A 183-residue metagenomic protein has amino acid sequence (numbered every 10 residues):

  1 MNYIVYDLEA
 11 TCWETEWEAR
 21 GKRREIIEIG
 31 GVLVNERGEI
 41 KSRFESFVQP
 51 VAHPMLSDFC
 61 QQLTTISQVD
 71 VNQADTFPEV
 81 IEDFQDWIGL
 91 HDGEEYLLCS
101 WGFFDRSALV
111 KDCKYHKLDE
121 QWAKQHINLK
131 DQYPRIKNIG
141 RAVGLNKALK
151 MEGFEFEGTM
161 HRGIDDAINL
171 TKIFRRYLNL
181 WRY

Functional and structural regions predicted by a protein language model:
M1-L8: N-terminal accessory regions of nucleic-acid-interacting proteins
N2, R23-I29, L33-T64, I88-Y183: Metal-dependent phosphoesterase core characteristic of DEDDh/y 3'-5' exonuclease domains
D7, P78-I81, E95: Generic detection of intrinsically disordered/low-complexity segments and helix-coil linkers/edges
L8-W17: Short acidic, Gly/Ser-rich segments with clustered Asp/Glu that frequently serve as metal-coordination loops in enzyme
E18-K22: Glycine- and acidic-residue-enriched helix-capping/strand-helix junction motifs
Q62-D83: Metal-dependent phosphoesterase signature
